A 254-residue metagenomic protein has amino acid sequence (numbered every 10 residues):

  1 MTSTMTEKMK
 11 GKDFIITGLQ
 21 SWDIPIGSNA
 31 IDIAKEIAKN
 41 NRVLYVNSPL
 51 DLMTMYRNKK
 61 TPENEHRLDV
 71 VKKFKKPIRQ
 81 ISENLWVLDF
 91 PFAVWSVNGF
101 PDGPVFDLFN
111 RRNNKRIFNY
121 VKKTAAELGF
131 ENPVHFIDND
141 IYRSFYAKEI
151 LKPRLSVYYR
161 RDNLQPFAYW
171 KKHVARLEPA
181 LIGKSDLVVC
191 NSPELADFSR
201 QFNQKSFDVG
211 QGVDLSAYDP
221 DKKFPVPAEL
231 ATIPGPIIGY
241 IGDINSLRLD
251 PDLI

Functional and structural regions predicted by a protein language model:
F14, R42, V134-D138, K148-L164: Active-site proximal beta-strand in glycosyltransferases
I33, R116-A126, F130-N132, K171-V188: Membrane-proximal helix-turn-helix segments that form the acceptor-binding/catalytic region of lipid-linked
R57-E127: A conserved catalytic-core segment of Leloir-type glycosyltransferases
R143, Y159-W170: A short, histidine- and acid-enriched strand-loop-helix "catalytic/donor-clamping" loop that lines the nucleotide-sugar
F145, S185-D208: A short, active-site helix/loop in glycosyltransferases that binds the activated sugar's phosphate group
E194, V209-L215, D221-K222: Carbohydrate-associated surface elements
D219-I233: A short helix/loop element that forms part of the nucleotide-sugar donor recognition site in Leloir-type
L230-R248: Conserved donor-binding/catalytic core segment of Leloir-type glycosyltransferases
